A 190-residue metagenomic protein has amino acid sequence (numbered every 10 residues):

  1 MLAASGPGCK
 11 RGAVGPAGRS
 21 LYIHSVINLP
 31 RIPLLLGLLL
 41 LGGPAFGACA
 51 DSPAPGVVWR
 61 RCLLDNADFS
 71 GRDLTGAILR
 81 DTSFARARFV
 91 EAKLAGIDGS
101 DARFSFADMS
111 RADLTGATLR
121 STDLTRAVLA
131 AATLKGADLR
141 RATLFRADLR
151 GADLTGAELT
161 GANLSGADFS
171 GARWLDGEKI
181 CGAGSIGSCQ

Functional and structural regions predicted by a protein language model:
M1-L2, C9, Y22-S25: Short terminal hydrophobic/aromatic SLiMs and anchors at protein ends
A3-A4, A13, A17: Ala/Thr-enriched low-complexity intrinsically disordered regions
P7-R11, L38: Hydrophobic residues within membrane-embedded alpha helices
K10-A13, N28: Intrinsically disordered, low-complexity polyampholyte segments enriched for Lys and acidic residues
L21-L34: Bacterial N-terminal signal peptides that target proteins for export
G42-P44: N-terminal signal peptide c-region/cleavage motif recognized by signal peptidases
F46-Q190: Tandem repeat scaffolds
